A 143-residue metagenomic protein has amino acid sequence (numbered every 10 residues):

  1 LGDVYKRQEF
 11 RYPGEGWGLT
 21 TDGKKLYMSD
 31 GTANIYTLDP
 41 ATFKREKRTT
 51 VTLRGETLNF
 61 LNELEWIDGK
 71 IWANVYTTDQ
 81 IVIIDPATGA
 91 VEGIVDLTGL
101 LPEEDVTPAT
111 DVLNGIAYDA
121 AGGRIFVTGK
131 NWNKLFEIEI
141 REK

Functional and structural regions predicted by a protein language model:
L1-Y5: Short, small-residue-biased leader/transition segments that mark boundaries at the very start of proteins
R7-R11, E46-V51, E92-G99: Beta-propeller fold detector
Y12-G23, S29, G55-D68, L101-G122: Beta-rich, blade/repeat-based domains predominating in secreted/periplasmic proteins but also intracellular
L26-T32, A73-T77, V127-K130: Conserved beta-strand positions in repeat-built beta-propeller and related beta-rich domains
N34-Y36, Q80-I81, N133-L135: Structural signal for beta-propeller blades
T57-A90: Loop/turn-rich, solvent-exposed surfaces of beta-rich toroidal or solenoidal domains
D119-K143: Blade-level signature of beta-propeller repeat domains, shared across WD40, Kelch, NHL, RCC1 and BNR/Asp-box propellers
